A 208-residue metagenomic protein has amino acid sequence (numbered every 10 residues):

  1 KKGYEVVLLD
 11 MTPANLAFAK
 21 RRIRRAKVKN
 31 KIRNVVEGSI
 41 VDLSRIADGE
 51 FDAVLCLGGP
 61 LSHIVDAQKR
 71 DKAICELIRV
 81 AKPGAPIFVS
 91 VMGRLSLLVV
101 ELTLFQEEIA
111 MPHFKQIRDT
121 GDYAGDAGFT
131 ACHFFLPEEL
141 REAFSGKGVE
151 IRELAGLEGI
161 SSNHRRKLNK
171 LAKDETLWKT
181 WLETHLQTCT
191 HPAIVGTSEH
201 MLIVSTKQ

Functional and structural regions predicted by a protein language model:
K1-L43: Class I SAM-dependent methyltransferase SAM/SAH-binding core
V41-V54: A short acidic, Gly/Pro-enriched loop at the edge of an enzyme's catalytic core that lines a small-molecule cofactor
D52-Q68: A short SAM/SAH-binding and catalytic strip from SAM-dependent methyltransferases
I64, L95, A124-E139: Acceptor-substrate binding/catalytic loop of class I
K69-P86: A short glycine-rich, Lys/Arg-flanked "PGG" loop and its adjoining helix->strand segment in the class I
P86-I117: Conserved class I S-adenosyl-L-methionine
T130-L154: Short alpha-helix
E142, R152-Q208: A C-terminal cap/extension of S-adenosyl-L-methionine-dependent methyltransferases that defines the acceptor-substrate
